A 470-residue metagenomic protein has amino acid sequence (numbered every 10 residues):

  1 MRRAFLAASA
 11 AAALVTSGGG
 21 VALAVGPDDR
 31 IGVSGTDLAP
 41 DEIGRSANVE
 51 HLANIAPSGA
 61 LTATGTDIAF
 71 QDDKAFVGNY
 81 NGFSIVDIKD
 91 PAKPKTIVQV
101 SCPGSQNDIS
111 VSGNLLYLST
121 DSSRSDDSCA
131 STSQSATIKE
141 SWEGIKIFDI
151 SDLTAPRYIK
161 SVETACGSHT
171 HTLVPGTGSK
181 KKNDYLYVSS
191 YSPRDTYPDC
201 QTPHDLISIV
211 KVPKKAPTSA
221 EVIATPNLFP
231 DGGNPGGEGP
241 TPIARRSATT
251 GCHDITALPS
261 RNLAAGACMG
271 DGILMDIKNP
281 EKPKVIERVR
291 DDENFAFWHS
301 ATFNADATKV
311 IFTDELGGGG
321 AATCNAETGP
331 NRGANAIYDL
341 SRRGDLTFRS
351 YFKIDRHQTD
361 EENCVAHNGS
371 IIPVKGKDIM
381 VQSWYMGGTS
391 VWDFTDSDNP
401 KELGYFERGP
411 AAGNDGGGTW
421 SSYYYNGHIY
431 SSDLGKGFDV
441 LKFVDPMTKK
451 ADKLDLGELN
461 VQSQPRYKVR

Functional and structural regions predicted by a protein language model:
M1-A8: Bacterial N-terminal signal peptides that target proteins for export
A8-R470: Feature marking well-ordered beta-strand scaffolds used for ligand recognition
